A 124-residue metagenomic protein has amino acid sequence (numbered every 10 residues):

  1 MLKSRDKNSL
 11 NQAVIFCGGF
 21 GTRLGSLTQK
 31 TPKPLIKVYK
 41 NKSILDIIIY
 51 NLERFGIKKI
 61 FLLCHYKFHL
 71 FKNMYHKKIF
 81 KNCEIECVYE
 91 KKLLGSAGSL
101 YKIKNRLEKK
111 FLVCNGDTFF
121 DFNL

Functional and structural regions predicted by a protein language model:
L2-F71: N-terminal glycine-rich phosphate-binding loop and ensuing alpha1 helix
F71-L124: Conserved beta-loop-beta/alpha segment of the NTase-like Rossmann-fold superfamily that binds/positions NTPs
